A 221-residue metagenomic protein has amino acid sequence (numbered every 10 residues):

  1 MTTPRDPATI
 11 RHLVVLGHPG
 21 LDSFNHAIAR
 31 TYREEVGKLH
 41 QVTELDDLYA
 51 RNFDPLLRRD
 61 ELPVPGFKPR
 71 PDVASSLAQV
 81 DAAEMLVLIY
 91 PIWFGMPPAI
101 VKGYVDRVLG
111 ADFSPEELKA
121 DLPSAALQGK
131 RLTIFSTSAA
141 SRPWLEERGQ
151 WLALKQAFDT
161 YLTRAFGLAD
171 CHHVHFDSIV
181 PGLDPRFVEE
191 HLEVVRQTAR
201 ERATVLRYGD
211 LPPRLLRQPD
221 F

Functional and structural regions predicted by a protein language model:
M1-S114, E190-F221: N-terminal beta1-alpha1-beta2 submodule of the flavodoxin-like/Rossmannoid cofactor-binding fold
A99-F221: FMN-binding flavodoxin-like domain, especially the glycine-rich phosphate-binding loop
